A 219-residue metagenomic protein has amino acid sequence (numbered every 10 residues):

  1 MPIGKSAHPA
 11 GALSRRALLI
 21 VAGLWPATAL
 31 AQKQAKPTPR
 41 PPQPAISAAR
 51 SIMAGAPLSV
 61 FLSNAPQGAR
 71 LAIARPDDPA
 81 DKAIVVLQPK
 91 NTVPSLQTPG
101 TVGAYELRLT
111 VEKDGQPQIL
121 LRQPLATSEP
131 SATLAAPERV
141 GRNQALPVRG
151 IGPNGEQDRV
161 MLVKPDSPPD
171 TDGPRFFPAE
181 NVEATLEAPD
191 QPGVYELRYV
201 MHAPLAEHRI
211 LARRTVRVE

Functional and structural regions predicted by a protein language model:
M1-A12: N-terminal secretory signal peptides that target proteins for export/translocation
L13-I20: N-terminal export leaders
P26-T28: N-terminal signal peptide c-region/cleavage motif recognized by signal peptidases
A35-E219: Extended, solvent-exposed regions of the mature portions of secreted/cell-surface glycoproteins
